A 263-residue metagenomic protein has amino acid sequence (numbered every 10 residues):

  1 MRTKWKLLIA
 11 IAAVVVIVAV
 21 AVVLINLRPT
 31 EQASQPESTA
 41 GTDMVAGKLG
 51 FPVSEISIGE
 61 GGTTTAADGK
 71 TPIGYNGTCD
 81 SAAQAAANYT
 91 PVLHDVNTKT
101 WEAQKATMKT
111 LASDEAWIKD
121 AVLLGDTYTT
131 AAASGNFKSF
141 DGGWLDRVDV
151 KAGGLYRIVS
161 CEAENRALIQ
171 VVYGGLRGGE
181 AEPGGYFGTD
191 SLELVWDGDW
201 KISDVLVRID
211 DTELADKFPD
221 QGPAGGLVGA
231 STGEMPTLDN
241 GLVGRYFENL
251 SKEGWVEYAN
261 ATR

Functional and structural regions predicted by a protein language model:
M1, D43-I73, F137-L168, E253-G254 (+1 more regions): Short secondary-structure boundary segments
M1-L8: Short, low-complexity patches enriched in S/T/P/G
L8-N88: Juxtamembrane and targeting peptides
I11-A13, N26, L49, K70 (+3 more regions): A broadly tuned "polar low-complexity/structure-edge" signature
A19, I25-L27, Q104, D126 (+3 more regions): Generic alpha-helical propensity signal that fires on short helical segments and nearby coil/disordered stretches
I56-F140: Core segments of small alpha/beta cavity-forming domains
W101-G198, V205-L206, D210: Structured, amphipathic secondary-structure segments that form assembly/contact surfaces in multi-subunit
A181-G185, D204-R263: Low-complexity, intrinsically disordered terminal/linker segments enriched in charged and Gly/Pro repeats
